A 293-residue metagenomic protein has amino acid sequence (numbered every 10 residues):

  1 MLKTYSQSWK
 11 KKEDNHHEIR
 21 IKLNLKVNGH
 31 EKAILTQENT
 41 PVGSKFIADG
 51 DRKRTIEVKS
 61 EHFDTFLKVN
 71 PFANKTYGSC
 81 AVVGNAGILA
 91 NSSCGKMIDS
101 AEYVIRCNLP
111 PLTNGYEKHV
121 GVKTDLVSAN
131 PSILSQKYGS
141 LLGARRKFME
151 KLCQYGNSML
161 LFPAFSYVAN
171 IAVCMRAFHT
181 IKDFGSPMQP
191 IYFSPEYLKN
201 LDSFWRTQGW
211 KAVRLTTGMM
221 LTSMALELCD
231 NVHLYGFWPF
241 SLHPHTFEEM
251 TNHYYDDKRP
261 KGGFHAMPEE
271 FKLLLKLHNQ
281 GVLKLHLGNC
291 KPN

Functional and structural regions predicted by a protein language model:
M1-N293: Metal-ion/cofactor- or nucleotide/acyl-coenzyme-handling active-site neighborhoods
